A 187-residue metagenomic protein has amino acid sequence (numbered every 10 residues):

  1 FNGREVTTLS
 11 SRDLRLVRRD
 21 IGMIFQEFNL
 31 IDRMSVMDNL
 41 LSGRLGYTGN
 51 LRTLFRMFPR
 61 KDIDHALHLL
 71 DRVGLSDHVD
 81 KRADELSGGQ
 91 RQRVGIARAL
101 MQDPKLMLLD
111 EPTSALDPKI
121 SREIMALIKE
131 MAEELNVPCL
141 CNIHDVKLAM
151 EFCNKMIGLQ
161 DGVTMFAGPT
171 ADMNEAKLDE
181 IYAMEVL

Functional and structural regions predicted by a protein language model:
F1-L16, M57-P59: ABC ATPase NBD Q-loop/coupling interface
R4-E5, R52-D77: Conserved ABC ATPase "signature" region
R82-L86, Q90: Conserved ABC ATPase signature
D103: Conserved catalytic motifs of ABC-family nucleotide-binding domains
M107-D110: Catalytic Walker B motif of ABC-type/P-loop ATPase nucleotide-binding domains
P118-I120: Helix N-cap at the start of a conserved alpha-helix in ABC-type nucleotide-binding domains
R122-E134: Helical segment within the ABC ATPase nucleotide-binding domain
